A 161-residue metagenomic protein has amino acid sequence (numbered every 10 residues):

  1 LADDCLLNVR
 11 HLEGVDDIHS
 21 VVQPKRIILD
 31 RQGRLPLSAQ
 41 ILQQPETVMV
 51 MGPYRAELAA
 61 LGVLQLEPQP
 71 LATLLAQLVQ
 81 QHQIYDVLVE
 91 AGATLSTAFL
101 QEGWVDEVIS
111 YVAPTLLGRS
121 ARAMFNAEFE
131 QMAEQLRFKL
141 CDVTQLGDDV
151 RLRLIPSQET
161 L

Functional and structural regions predicted by a protein language model:
L1-L161: Enzymes that bind and transform nitrogen-containing heteroaromatic metabolites
